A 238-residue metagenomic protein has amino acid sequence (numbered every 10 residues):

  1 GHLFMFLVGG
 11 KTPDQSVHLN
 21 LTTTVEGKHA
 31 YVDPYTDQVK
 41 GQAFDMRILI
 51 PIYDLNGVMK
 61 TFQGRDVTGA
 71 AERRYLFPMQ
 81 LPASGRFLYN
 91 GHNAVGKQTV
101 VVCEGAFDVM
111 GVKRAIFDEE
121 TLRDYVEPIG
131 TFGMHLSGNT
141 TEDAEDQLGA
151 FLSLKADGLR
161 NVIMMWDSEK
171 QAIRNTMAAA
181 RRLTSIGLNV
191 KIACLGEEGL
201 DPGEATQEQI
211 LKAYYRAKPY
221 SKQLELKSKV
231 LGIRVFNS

Functional and structural regions predicted by a protein language model:
G1-M46, L200-N237: Short, small/acidic-rich helices and loops at N termini and domain boundaries of DNA replication/processing enzymes
F6-G158: Phosphate-handling DNA/RNA-contact segment within nucleic-acid enzymes
K60, E72, K97-V100, A106-S238: TOPRIM fold recognition
